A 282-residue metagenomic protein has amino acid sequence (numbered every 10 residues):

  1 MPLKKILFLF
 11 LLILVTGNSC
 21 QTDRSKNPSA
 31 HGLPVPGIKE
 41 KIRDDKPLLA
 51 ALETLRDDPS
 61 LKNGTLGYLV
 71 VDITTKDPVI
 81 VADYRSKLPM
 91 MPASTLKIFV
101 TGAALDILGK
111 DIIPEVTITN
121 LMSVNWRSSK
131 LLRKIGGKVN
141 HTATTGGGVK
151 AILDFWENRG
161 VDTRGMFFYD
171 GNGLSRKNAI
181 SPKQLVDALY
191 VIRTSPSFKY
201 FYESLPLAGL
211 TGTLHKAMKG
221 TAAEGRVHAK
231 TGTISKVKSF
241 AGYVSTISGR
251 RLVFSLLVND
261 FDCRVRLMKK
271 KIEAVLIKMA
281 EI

Functional and structural regions predicted by a protein language model:
M1-G32: Bacterial Sec-dependent N-terminal signal peptides
D23-T75, I80-L88: Beta-lactamase-like hydrolase cores
K41-L49, P59-G64, P89-I98, D111 (+7 more regions): Solvent-exposed, acidic/flexible segments
G67-V71, F99, T117-T119, F167 (+1 more regions): Soluble periplasmic/extracytoplasmic beta-strand elements of cell-envelope proteins
K76, P92-K110, F254: Active-site SXXK
I107-L121: Active-site-proximal loop and beta-strand segments within enzyme catalytic domains
E115, M122-K199: A small/polar active-site loop signature that marks catalytic segments
R164-I282: C-terminal soluble interaction/assembly domains
